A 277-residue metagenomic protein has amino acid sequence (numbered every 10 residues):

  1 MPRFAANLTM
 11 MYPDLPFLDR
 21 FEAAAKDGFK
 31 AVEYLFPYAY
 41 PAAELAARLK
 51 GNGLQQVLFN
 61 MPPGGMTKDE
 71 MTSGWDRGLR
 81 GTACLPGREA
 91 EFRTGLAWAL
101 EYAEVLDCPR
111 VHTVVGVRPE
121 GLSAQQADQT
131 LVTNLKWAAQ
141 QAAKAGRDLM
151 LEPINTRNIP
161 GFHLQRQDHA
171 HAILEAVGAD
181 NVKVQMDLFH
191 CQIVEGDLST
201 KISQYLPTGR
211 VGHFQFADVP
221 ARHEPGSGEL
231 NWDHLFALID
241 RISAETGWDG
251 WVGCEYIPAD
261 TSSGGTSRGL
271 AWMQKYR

Functional and structural regions predicted by a protein language model:
M1-G28, Y38, K50-G53, D107-P109 (+3 more regions): Histidine-acidic metal/acid-base catalytic patches
M1-T9, P62-T82, V115-P119, I154: N-terminal small/glycine-rich loop or linker at the start of catalytic domains across soluble metabolic enzymes
T9-M11, Y34-L35, R88-E89, D128 (+2 more regions): A generic secondary-structure micro-motif detector that highlights 1-2 residue hydrophobic/ambivalent hotspots embedded
G28-A31, L85: Short, basic, glycine/proline-bearing loop/turn elements
E33, V57-N60, H112, M150 (+2 more regions): Conserved beta-strand positions in the central sheet of alpha/beta enzyme cores
E33-Q55, F59-N60, V115-S123, N158 (+1 more regions): Glycine-rich, proline-tolerant flexible connector loops at the mouths of alpha/beta enzymes
A43-A47, D69-D76, S123-Q126, F162-L164 (+2 more regions): Short secondary-structure transition/capping segments
G51, D76-K183, I193: Active-site acidic/histidine proton-transfer and metal-coordination neighborhood in alpha/beta enzyme cores
